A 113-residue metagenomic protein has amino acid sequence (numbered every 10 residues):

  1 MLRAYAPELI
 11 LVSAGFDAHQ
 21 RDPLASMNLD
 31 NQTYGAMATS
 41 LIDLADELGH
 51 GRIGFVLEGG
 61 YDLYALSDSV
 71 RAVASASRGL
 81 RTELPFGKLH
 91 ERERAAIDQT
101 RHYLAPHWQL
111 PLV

Functional and structural regions predicted by a protein language model:
M1-V113: A general "terminal functional-core" signal
